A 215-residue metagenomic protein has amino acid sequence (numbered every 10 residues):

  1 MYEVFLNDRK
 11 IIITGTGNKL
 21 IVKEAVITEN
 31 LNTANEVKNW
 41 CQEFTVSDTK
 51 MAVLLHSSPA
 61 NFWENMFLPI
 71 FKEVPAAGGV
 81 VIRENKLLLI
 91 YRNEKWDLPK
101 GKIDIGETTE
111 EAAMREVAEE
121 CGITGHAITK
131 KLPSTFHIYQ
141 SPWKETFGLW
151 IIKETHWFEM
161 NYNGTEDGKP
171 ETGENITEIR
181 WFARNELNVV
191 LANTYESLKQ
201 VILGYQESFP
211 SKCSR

Functional and structural regions predicted by a protein language model:
M1, A76, K153-W157: Short hydrophobic/aromatic beta-strand or adjacent loop that forms the aromatic wall/cage of a ligand/substrate-binding
M1-D8: Short, hydrophobic/proline-enriched secondary-structure or compact coil segments at domain edges
V4, G15-G17, K95, E166-R215: Nudix hydrolase/Nudix homology domain
T14-K38: Short, flexible N-terminal segments of the mature chain
I27-L31, I82-E119, I123: Conserved Nudix-box catalytic region and its N-terminal flanking loop in Nudix hydrolases and closely related
A34-G78: Acidic, metal-coordinating catalytic segment for phosphate/diphosphate chemistry, firing primarily on the Nudix
G78, K86, E178: Conserved beta-strand and immediately adjacent loop positions that scaffold enzyme active sites
I103-T194: Unchanged
